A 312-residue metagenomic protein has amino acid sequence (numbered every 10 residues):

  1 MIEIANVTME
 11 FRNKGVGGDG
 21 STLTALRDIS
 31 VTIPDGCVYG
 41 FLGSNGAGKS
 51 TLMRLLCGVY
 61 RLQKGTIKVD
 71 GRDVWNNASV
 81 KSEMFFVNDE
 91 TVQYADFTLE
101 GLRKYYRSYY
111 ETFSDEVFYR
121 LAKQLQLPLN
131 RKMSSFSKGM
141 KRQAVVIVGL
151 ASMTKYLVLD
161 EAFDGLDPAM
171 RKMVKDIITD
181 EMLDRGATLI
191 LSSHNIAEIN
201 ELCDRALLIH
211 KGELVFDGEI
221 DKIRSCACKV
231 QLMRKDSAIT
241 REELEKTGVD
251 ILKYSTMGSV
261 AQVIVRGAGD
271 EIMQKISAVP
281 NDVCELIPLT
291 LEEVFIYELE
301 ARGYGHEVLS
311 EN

Functional and structural regions predicted by a protein language model:
I2, M9-D204, L208-H210: ABC transporter nucleotide-binding domains
A5, R12, P34, G65 (+3 more regions): A structural detector for beta-sheet-dominated domains
V74, E100, I196, S237-A238 (+2 more regions): Alpha-helix N-cap/helix-start and coil->helix boundary motif
T98, E219, I287-T290: Short loop/turn segments at beta->alpha junctions
V174-G267: ABC transporter nucleotide-binding domain
S259-N312: C-terminal coupling/interaction segments
